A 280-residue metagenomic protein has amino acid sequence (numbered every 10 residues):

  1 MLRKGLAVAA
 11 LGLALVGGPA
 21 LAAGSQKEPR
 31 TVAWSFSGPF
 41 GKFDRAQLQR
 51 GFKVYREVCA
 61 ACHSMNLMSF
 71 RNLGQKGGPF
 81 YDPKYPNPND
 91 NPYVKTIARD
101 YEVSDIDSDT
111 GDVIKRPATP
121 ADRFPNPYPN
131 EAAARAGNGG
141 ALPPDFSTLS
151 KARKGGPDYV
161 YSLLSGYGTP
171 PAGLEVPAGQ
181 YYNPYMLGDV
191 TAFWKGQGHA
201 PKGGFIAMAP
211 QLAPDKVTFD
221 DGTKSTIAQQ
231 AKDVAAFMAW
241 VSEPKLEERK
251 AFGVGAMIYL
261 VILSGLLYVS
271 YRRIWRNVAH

Functional and structural regions predicted by a protein language model:
M1-G5: Positively charged n-region of N-terminal signal peptides that target proteins for export
A7-V16: Bacterial N-terminal signal peptides
G18-A22: Sec/Tat signal peptide C-region and signal peptidase I cleavage site
E28-K53, S64-D82, G222-K224, S242-A251: Electrostatic cytochrome c docking/interface patches
L48, N66-G156, A178-D221: Gly/Gly-Pro-rich "capping" loops immediately C-terminal to redox-active cysteine motifs in periplasmic/lumenal
Y55-N66, V234, M238: The canonical Cys-X-X-Cys-His
F205-E243: Extended, hydrophilic extramembrane loops/domains of integral membrane proteins
R249-V254, I258-H280: Juxtamembrane interface at the cytosolic side of transmembrane helices
